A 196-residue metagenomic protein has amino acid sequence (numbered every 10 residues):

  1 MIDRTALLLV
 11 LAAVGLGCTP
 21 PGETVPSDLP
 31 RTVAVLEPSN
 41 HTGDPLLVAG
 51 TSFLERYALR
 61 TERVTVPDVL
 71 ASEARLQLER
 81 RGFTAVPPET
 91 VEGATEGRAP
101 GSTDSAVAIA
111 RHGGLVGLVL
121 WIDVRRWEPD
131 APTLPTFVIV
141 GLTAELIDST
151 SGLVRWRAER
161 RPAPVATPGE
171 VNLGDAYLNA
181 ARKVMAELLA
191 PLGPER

Functional and structural regions predicted by a protein language model:
M1-G17: Sec-dependent bacterial lipoprotein signal peptides
G17-T84, A190-R196: A structural "domain/chain start" motif
T19-P20, R98-S151: Surface-exposed short loop/turn segments
P38-H41, D123-E128, R161: Generic short beta-strand segments
E55-R60, G141, I147-E195: Short secondary-structure boundary motifs at beta->alpha junctions and helix caps
R63-A71, A99-T103, T133-F137, E170-A181: Solvent-exposed, acidic/flexible segments
F83-T103: Acidic helix-start/capping segments at beta-turn-to-alpha-helix junctions
